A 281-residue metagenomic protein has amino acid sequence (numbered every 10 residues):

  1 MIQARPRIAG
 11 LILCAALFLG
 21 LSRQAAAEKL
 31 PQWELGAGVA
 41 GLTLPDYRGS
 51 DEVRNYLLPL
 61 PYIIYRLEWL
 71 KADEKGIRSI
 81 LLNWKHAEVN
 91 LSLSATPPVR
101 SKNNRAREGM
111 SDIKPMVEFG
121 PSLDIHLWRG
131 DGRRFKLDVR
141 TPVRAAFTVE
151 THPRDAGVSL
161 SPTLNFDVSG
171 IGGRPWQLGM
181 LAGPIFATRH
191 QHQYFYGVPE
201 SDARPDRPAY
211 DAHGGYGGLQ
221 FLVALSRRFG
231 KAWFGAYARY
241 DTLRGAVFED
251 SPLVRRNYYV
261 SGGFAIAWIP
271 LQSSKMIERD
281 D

Functional and structural regions predicted by a protein language model:
A25-W33, R48-G49, E68-E88, W128-L137 (+4 more regions): Short loop/turn motifs that connect adjacent beta-strands in outer-membrane beta-barrel proteins
A27-W69: Short glycine/proline- and aromatic-enriched beta-strand/turn motifs that initiate or cap beta-hairpins
W33, V53-P59, K85, I113-F119 (+5 more regions): Residues that define the transmembrane beta-barrel architecture of outer-membrane proteins
W33-A37, P59, A72, A87-L91 (+6 more regions): Transmembrane beta-strands of outer-membrane beta-barrel proteins
V39-T43, P61-Y65, G76-L82, F119-L127 (+6 more regions): Residues on the lipid-exposed face of transmembrane beta-strands in outer-membrane beta-barrel proteins
L42-R48, T96-K102, H126-G130, R144-T151 (+4 more regions): Sequence/structural signature of outer-membrane beta-barrel proteins
T151-W233, D241-A246, L253: Outer-membrane beta-barrel transmembrane domain signature
F221-D281: Predominantly the C-terminal beta-signal and adjacent terminal strand-loop region of outer-membrane beta-barrel
